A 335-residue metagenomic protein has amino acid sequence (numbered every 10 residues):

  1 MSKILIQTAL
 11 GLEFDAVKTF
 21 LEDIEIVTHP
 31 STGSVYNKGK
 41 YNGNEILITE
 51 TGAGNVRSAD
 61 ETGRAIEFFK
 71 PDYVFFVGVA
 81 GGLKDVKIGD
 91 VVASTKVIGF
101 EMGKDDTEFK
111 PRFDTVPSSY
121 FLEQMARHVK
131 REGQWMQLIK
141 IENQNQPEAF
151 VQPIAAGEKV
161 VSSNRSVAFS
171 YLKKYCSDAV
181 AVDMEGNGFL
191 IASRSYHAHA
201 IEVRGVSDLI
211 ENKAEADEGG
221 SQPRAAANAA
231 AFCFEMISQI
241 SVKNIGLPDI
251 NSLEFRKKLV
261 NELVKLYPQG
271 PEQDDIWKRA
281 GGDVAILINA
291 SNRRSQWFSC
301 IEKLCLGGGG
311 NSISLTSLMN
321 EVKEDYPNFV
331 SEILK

Functional and structural regions predicted by a protein language model:
M1-G246: Intrinsic-disorder/coil detector with helix-boundary
L247-K335: Basic helix-extension-helix modules of the SAP/HeH family
